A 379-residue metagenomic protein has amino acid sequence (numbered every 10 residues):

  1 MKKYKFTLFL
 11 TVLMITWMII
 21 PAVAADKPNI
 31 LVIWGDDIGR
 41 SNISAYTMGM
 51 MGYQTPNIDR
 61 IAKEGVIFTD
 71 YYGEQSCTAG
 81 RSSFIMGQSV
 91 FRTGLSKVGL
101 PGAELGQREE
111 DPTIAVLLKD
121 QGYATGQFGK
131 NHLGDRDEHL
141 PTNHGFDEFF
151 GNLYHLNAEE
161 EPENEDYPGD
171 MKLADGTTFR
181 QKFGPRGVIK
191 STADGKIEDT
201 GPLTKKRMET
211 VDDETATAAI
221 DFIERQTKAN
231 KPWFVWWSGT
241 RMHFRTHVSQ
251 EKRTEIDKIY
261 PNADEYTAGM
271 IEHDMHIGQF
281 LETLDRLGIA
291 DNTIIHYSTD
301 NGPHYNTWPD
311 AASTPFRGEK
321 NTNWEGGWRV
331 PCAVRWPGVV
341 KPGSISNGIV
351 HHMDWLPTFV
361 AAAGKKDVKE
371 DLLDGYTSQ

Functional and structural regions predicted by a protein language model:
K2-F9, I19-Q379: Formylglycine-dependent sulfatase
